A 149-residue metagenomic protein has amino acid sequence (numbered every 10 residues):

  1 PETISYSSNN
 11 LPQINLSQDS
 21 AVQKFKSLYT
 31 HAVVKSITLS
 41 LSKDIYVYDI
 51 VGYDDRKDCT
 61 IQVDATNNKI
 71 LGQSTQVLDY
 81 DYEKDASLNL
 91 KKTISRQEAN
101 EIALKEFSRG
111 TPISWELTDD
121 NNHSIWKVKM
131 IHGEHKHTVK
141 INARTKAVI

Functional and structural regions predicted by a protein language model:
P1-I149: Long, terminal "pre-/pro-" and other extracytoplasmic accessory regions that lie outside the mature folded/catalytic
